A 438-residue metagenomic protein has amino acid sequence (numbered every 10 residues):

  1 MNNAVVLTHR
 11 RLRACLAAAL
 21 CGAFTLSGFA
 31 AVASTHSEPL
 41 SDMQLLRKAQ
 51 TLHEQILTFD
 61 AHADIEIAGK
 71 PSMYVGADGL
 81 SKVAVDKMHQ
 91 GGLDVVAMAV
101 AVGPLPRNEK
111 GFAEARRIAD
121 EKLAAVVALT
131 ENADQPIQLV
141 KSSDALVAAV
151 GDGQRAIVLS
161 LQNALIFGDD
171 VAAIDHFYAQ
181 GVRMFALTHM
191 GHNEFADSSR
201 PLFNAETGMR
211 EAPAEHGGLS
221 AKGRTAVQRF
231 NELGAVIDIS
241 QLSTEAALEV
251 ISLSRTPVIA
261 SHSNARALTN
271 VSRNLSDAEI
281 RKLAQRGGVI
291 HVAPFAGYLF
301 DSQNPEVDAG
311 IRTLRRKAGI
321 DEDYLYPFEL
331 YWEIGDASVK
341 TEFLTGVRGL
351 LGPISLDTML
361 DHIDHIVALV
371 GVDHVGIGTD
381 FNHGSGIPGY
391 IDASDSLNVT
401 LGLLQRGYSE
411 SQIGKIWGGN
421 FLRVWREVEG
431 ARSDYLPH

Functional and structural regions predicted by a protein language model:
M1-R10: N-terminal secretory signal peptides that target proteins for export/translocation
T8, K110-A113, D238: Generic amphipathic alpha-helical segments used as scaffolds and interaction surfaces in large, multi-domain proteins
C15-G28: Bacterial N-terminal signal peptides
A31-P213, T269-H438: N-terminal hydrophobic targeting/anchoring segments and the immediately downstream early-domain regions of hydrolases
E215-S252, P257-S263: Loop-centered beta-sheet repeat module
